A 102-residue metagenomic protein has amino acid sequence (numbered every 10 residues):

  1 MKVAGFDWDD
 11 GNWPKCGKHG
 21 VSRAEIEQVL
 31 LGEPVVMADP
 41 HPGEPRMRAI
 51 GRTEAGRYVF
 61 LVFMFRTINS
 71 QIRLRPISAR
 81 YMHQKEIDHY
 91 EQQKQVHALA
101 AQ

Functional and structural regions predicted by a protein language model:
M1-Q102: Ribonuclease/tRNase effector modules and their secretory precursors
